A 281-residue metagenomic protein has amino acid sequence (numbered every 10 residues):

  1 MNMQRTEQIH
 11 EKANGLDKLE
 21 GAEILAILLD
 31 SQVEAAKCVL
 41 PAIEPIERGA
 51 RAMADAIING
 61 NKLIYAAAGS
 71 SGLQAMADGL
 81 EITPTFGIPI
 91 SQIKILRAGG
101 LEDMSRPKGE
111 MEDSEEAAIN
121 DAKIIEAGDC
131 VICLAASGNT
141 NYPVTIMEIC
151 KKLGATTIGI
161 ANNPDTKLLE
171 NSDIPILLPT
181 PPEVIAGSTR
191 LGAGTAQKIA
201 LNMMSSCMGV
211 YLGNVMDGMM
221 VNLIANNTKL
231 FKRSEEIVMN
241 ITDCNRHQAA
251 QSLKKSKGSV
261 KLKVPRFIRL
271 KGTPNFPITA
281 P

Functional and structural regions predicted by a protein language model:
M1-C38: Cofactor-/ligand-binding subdomain signature composed of acidic, glycine-rich, tryptophan-containing flexible loops
I27-A35, K94-S105, M216, D243 (+1 more regions): Gly-rich Lys/Arg/Thr-decorated short loops/hinges at beta-loop-alpha junctions or inter-strand turns that position
A35-E44, C133-T140: Short, glycine-rich nucleotide/cofactor-binding loops
P41-A56: A short, well-structured juxtamembrane/interface segment
A56-I57, C150: A generic structural signal for well-ordered alpha-helical segments
L63-I199, S205-N214: Glycine-rich phosphate-binding loops that contact phosphosugars or nucleotide phosphates
M208-P281: Short, amphipathic alpha-helical interaction segments embedded in low-complexity terminal/linker regions of eukaryotic
